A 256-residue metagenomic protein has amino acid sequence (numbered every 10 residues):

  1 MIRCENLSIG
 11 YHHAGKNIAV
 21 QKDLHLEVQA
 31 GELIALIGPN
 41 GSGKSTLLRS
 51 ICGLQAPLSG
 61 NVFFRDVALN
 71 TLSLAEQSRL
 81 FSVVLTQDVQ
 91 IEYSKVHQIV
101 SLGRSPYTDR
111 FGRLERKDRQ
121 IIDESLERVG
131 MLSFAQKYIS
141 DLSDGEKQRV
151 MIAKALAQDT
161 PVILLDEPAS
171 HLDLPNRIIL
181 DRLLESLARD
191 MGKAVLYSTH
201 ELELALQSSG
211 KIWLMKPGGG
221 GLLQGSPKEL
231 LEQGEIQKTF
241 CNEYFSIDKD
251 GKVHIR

Functional and structural regions predicted by a protein language model:
I37-P39: The feature captures the beta-strand-to-loop junction immediately N-terminal to the Walker
C52: Helix-to-loop junction immediately C-terminal to a conserved catalytic motif
G60-A68: Conserved ABC transporter NBD signature motif
Y138-L142: Conserved ABC ATPase signature
I163-E167: Catalytic Walker B motif of ABC-type/P-loop ATPase nucleotide-binding domains
T199-H200: H-loop/switch region of ABC-family ATPase nucleotide-binding domains
K238-R256: ABC ATPase nucleotide-binding domains
